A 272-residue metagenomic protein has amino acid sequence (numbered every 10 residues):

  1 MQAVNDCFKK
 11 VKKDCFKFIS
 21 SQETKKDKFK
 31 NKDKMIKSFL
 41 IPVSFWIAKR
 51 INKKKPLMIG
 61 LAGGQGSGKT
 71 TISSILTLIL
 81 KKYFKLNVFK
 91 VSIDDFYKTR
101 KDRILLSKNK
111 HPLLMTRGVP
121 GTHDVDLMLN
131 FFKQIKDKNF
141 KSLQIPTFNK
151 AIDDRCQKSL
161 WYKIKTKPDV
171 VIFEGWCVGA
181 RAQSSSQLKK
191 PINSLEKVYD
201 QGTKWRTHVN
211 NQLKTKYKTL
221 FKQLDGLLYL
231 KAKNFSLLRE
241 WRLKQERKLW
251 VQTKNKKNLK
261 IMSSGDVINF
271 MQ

Functional and structural regions predicted by a protein language model:
M1-F29, K37, C177-Q272: Conserved NTP phosphate-binding and transfer environment spanning the P-loop NTPase/kinase superfamily
K26-I51: N-terminal pre-Walker A segment at the start of P-loop NTPase domains
K28-K32, F89-S92, F96-D153: Conserved nucleotide-sensing/catalytic segment adjacent to the nucleotide-binding pocket in NTP-handling enzymes
K49, K53-K55, D124-K222: Glycine-rich phosphate-binding loop used to anchor ATP phosphates in small-molecule kinases, encompassing both
G64: P-loop (Walker A) phosphate-binding loop of NTP-binding proteins
S67: ATP-binding Walker
T70: Walker A/P-loop
L78-F89: Post-Walker A helix-loop "phosphate-sensing" segment adjacent to the P-loop in P-loop NTPases
